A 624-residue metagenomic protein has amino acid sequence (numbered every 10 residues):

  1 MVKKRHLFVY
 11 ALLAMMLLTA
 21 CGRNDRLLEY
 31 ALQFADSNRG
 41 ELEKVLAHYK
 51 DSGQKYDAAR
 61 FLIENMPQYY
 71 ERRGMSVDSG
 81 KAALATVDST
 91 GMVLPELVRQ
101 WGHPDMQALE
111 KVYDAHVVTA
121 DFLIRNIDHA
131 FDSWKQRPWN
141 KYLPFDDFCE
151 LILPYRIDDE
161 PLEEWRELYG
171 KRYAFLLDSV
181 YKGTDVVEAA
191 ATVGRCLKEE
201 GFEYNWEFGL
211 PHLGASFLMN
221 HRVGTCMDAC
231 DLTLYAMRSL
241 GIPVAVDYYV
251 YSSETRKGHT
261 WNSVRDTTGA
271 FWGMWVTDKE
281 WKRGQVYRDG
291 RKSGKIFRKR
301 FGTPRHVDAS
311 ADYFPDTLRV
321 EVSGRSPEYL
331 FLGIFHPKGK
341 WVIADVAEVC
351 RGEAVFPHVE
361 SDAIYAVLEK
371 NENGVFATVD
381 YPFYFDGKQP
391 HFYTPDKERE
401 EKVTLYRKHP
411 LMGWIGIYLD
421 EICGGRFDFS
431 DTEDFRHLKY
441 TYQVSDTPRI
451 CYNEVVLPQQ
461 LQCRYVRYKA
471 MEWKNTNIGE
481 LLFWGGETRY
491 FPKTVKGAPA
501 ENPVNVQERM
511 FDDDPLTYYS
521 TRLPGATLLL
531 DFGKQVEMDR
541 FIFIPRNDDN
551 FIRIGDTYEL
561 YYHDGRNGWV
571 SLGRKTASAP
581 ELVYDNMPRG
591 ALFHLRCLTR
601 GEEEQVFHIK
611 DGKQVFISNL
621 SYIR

Functional and structural regions predicted by a protein language model:
T19-A20: C-terminal motif of bacterial Sec signal peptides marking the signal peptidase cleavage site
L27-D36, H48-Y49, F175-C196, W206-D316: Hydrophobic/aromatic-rich core segments of domains that either
Q33, S37, K44, S52-H221 (+1 more regions): Secondary-structure boundary elements
T303-A311, V379-L405, Q614-R624: Extracellular beta-sheet/turn segments enriched in Thr/Pro/Gly and aliphatic residues
P315-G324, R407-K408: A short, amphipathic beta-strand motif
G339-E353, D446-P448, G573-A577: Short, acidic Ser/Thr/Gly-rich low-complexity loop/linker segments typical of extracellular and cell-surface proteins
E353-A366, K370-N373, Q460-Q462, D585-R589: Short Pro-Gly-centered beta-turn/loop motif in secreted/extracellular proteins
D396-N453, L457-Q462, K474-R540, I544-I554 (+1 more regions): Disordered, acidic Ser/Thr/Pro-rich linker "stalks" and the adjacent N-terminal cap of the next globular domain
